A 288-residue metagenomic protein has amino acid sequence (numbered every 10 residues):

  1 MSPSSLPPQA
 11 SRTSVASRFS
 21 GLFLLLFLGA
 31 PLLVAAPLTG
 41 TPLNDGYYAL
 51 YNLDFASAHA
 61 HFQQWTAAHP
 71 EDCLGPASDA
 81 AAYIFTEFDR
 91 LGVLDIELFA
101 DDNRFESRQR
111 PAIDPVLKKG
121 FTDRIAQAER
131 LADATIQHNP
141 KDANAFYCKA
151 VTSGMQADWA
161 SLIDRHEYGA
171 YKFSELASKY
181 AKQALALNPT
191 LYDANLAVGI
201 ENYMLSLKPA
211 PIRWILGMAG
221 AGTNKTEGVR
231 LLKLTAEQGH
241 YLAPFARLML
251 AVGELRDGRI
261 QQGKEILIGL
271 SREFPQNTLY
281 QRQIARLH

Functional and structural regions predicted by a protein language model:
M1-S17: N-terminal secretory signal peptides that target proteins for export/translocation
S20-P31: Bacterial N-terminal signal peptides
P37-F62, E71, A82-K141, C148-T190 (+3 more regions): Short coil/linker segments at helix-helix boundaries
P42, P76, F146, N195 (+2 more regions): Canonical tetratricopeptide repeat
W65-H69, M218-G222, A236-G239, G269-P275: Solenoid-like repeat scaffolds
R230-M249, G253, D257, Q261-I266: Flexible, glycine-rich surface segments
V252-H288: A cross-kingdom marker for long, charged
